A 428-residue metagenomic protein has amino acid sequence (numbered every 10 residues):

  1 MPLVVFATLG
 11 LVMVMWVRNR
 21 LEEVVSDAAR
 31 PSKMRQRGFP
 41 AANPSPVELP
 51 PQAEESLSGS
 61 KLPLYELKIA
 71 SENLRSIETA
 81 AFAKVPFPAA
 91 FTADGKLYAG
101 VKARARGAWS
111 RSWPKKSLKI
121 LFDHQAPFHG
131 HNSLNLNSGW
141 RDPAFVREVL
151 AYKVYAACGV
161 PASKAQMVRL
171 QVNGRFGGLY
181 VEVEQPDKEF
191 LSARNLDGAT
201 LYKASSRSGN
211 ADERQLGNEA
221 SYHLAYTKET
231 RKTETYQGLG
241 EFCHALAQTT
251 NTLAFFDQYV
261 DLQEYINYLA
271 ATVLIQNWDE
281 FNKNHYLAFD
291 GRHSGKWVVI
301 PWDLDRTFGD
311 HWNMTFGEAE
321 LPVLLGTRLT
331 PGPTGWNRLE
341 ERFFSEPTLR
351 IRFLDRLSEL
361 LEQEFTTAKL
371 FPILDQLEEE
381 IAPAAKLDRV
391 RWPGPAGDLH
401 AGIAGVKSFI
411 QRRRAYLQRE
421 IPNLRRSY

Functional and structural regions predicted by a protein language model:
M1-Y428: Phosphate/dinucleotide-binding and metal-coordinating scaffold of catalytic cores in nucleotide-dependent enzymes
